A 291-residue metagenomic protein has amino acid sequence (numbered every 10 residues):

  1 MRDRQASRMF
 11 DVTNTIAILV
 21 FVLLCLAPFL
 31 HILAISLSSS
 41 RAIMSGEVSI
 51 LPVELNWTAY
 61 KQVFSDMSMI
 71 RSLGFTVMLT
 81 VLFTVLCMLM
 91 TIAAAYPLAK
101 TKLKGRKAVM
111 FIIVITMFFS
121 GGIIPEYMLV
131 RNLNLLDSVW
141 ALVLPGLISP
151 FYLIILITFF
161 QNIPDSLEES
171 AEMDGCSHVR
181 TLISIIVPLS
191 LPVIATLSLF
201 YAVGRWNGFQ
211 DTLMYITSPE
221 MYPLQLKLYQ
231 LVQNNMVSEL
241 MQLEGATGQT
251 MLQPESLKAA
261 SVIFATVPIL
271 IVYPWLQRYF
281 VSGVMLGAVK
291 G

Functional and structural regions predicted by a protein language model:
M1-G291: A hydrophobic, multi-pass inner-membrane permease signature
